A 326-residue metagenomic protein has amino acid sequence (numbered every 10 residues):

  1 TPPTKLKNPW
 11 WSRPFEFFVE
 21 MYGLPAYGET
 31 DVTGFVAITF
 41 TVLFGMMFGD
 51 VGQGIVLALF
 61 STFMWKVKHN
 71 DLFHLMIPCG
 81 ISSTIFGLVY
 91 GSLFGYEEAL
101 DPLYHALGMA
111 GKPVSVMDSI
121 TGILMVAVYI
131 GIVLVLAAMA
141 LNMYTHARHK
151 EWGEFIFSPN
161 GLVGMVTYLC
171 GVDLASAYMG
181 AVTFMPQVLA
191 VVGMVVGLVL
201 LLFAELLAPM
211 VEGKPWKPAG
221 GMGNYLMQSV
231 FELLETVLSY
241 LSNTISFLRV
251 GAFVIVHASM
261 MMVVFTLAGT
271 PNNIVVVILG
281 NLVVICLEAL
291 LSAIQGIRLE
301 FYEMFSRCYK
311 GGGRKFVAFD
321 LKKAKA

Functional and structural regions predicted by a protein language model:
T1-A326: Conserved, carboxylate-rich catalytic/transport cores that coordinate ions
